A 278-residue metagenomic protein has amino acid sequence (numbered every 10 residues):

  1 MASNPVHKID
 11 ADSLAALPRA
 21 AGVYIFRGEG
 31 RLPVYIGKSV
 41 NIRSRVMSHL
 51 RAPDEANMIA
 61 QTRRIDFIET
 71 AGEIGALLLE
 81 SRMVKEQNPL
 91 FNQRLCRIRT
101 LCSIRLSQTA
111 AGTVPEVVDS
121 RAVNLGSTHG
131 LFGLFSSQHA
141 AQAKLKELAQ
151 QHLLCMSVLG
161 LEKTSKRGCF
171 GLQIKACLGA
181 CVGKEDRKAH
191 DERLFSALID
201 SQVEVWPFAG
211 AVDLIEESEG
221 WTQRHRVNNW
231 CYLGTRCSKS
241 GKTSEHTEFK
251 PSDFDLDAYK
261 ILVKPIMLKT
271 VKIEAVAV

Functional and structural regions predicted by a protein language model:
A2-V34, K38-V278: Conserved catalytic/ligand-binding micro-motifs in nucleotide and anionic cofactor chemistry
